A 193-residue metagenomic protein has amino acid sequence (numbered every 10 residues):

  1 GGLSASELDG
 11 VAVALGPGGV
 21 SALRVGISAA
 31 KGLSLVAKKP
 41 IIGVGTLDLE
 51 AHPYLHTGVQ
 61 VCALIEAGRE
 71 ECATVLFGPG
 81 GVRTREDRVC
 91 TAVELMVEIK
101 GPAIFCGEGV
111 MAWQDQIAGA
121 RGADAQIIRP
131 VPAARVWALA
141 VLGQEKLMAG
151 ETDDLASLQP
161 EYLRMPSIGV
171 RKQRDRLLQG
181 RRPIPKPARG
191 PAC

Functional and structural regions predicted by a protein language model:
G1-P17, C193: N-terminal beta-alpha supersecondary unit
G1-S6, L35-V44, V59: Phosphate-handling active-site elements
G10-A14, A22, Q60-L64: Short glycine-aspartate micro-motif
V13-I41: DPxDG-like acidic metal-binding loop motif
P40-R135, M148, Y162, S167-I168 (+1 more regions): Surface "functional belts" at beta-alpha junctions
A140: Active-site glycine/GP-rich loop and adjacent strand/helix microenvironment that borders small-molecule binding pockets
G143-E151: Short, hydrophobic alpha-helical segments
T152-A156: Flexible, glycine/charged-enriched surface loops at secondary-structure junctions
